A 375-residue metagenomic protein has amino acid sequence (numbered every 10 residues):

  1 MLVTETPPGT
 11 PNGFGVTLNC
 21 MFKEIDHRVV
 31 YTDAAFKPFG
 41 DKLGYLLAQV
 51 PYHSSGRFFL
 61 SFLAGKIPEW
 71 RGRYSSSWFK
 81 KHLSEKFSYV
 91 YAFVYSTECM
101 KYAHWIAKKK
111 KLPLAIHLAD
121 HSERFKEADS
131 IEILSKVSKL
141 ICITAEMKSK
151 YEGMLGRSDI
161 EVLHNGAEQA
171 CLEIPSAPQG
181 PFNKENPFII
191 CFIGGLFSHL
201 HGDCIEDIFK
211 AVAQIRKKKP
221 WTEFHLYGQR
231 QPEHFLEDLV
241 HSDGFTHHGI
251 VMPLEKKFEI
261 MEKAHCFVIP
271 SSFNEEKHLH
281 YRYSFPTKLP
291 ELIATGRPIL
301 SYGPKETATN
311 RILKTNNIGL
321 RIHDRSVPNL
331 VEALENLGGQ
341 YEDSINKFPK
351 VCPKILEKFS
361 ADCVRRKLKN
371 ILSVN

Functional and structural regions predicted by a protein language model:
M1-L47, A213-K217: N-terminal subdomain of nucleotide-sugar transferases
P68, S77-C99, L112-A115: Short N-terminal targeting/anchoring amphipathic segment
R124-D129, A167-F182, H201-G202: Acidic anion/phosphate-binding donor-loop and adjacent secondary structure in glycosyltransferase catalytic cores
K126-S138: A conserved, positively charged/aromatic
E146, G166: Carbohydrate-associated surface elements
F182-D238, H247-E255: Conserved catalytic-core segment of nucleotide-activated headgroup transferases in glycan assembly
M261-Y283, R297: Acidic donor-binding loop of glycosyltransferase active sites
D324-V331, E342-L372: A charged, aromatic-enriched C-terminal amphipathic alpha-helix characteristic of glycosyltransferases across folds
